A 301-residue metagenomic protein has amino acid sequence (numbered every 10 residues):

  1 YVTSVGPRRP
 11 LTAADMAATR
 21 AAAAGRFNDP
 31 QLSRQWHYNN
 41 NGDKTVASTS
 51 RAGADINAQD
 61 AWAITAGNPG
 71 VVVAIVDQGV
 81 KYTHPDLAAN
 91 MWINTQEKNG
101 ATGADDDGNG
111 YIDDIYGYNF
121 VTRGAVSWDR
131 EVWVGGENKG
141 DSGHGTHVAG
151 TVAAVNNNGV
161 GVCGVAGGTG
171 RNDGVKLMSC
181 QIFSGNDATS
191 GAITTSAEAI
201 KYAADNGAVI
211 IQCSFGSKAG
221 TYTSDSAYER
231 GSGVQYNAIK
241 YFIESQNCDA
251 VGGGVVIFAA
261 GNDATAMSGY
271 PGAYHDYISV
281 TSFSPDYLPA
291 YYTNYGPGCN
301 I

Functional and structural regions predicted by a protein language model:
Y1, D106-G108, P285: Short, ordered coil/turn segments that flank beta-strands lining enzyme active or ligand-binding pockets
Y1-V72, V80-D86, N90, N119 (+2 more regions): Protease zymogen maturation seam
S4-G6, V72-V76, K81, W92 (+9 more regions): Structural recognition of the beta-strand scaffold that forms the well-ordered cores of secreted hydrolase catalytic
G53-V126, T146-T151, V155, I211 (+1 more regions): Acidic-leg catalytic submotif of subtilisin-like serine proteases
A63-P69, Q78, R130, V134-H144 (+3 more regions): Substrate-binding/access-modulating region of protease and related hydrolase catalytic domains
M91, T95, G124, V152-N156 (+4 more regions): Hydrophobic aliphatic residues
Y111, G164-V175, Y270-G272, T293 (+1 more regions): Short, conserved catalytic or adaptor-binding loops enriched in Gly and charged residues
R123, G269-I301: Extracellular S/T/G-rich loop segment that most often corresponds to the catalytic His/Ser-adjacent loop
